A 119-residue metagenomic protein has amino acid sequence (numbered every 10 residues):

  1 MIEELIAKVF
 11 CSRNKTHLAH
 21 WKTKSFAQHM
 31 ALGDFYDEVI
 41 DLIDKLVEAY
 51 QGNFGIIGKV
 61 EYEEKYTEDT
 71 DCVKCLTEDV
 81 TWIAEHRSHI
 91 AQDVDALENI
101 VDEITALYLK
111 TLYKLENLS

Functional and structural regions predicted by a protein language model:
E3, A7-F10, N14, G33 (+4 more regions): Generic structural signal for well-ordered, non-transmembrane alpha-helical segments in soluble/cytosolic regions
E3-A7, F26, M30-G33, T67-T70 (+2 more regions): Short, solvent-exposed segments of well-ordered alpha helices
C11-D34, D93: Helix-loop segments that flank and shape redox-cofactor active sites
H17-H20, K24, V47, A84 (+2 more regions): A structural signal for long alpha-helical coiled-coils and helix-turn connectors that form the cytosolic signaling
K24, E61-Y62: Short interaction-hotspot residues at assembly and binding interfaces
M30-G58: Conserved alpha-helical segments that form or flank metal/cofactor-binding pockets of metalloenzymes
K45-Y50, T111-S119: Amphipathic alpha-helical coiled-coil segments
Y62-E116: Acidic/histidine-rich alpha-helical segments that form the ligand environment of transition-metal centers
